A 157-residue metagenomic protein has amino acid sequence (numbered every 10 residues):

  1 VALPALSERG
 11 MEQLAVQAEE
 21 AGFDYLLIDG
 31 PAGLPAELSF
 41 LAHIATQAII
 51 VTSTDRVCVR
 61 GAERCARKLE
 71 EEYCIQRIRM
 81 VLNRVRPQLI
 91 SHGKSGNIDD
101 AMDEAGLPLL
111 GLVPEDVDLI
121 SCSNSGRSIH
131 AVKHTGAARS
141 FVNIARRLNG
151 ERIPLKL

Functional and structural regions predicted by a protein language model:
V1-P4: Metal-dependent phosphoesterase signature
R9-A21, Y25-E115, S121: Conserved catalytic-core segment of NTP-binding enzymes
Q76-V85, G136-R146: Short, basic, helix/turn surface patches
I98-D100, P108, D118, R127 (+2 more regions): P-loop NTP-binding site
S123-R139: C-terminal boundary of histidine-terminating zinc-finger modules
